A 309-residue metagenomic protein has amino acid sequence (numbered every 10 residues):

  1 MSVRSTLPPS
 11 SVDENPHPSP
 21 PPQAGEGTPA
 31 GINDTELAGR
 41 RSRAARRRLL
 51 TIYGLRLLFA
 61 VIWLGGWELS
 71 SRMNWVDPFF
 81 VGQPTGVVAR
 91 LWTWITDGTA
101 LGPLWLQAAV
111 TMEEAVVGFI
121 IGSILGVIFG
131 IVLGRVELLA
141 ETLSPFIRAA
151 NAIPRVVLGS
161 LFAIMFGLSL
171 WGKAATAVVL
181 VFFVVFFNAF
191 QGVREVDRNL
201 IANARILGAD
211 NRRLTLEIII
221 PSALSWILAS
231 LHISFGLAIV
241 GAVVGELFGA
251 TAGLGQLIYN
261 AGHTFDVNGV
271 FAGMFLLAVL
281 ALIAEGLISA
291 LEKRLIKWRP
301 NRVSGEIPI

Functional and structural regions predicted by a protein language model:
M1-V61, G286-I309: Transmembrane alpha-helical segments of polytopic membrane transport and secretion proteins
A45, M73-I120: Periplasmic/extracellular loop-to-transmembrane helix junction in inner-membrane transport proteins
L106, V110-E114, I164-V185, L228 (+1 more regions): Loop-to-helix entry region at the N-terminal start of transmembrane alpha-helices in multi-pass membrane transporters
V117-I147: Transmembrane-helix boundary motif in ABC transporter permease subunits
R148-V184, Q191-G192, V196: Generic hydrophobic transmembrane alpha-helix motif, especially the helices
A175, V179, R212-G245, A272 (+3 more regions): Transmembrane alpha-helices
N188-I233, I258: Short cytoplasmic-facing helical segments at TM-TM junctions of multi-pass membrane proteins
G255-E292: Hydrophobic alpha-helical transmembrane segments of polytopic membrane proteins
